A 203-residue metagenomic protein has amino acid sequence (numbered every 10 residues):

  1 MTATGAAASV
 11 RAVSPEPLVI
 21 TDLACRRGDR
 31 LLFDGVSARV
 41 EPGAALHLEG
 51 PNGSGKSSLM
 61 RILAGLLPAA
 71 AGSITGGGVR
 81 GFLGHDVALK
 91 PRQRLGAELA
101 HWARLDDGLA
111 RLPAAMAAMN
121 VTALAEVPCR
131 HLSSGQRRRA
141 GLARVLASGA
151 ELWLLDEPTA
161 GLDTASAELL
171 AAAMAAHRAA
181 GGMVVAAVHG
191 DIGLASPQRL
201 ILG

Functional and structural regions predicted by a protein language model:
E49-P51: The feature captures the beta-strand-to-loop junction immediately N-terminal to the Walker
A64: Helix-to-loop junction immediately C-terminal to a conserved catalytic motif
D86, P91-R111: Q-loop/switch helix immediately C-terminal to the Walker
A110-L124: Conserved ABC ATPase "signature" region
P128-R137: Conserved ABC ATPase signature
L142, G181: Hydrophobic anchor residue at the start of the ABC signature
W153-E157: Catalytic Walker B motif of ABC-type/P-loop ATPase nucleotide-binding domains
